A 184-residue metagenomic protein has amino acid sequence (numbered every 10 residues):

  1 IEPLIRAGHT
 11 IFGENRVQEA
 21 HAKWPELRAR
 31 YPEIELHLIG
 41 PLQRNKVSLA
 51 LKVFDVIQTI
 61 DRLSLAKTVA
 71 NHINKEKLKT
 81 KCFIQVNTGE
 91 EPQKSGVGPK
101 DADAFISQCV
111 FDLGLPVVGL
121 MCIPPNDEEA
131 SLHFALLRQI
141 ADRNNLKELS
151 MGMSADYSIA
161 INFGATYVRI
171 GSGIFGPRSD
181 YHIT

Functional and structural regions predicted by a protein language model:
I1-K147, M153-A155, I161-F163: Conserved alpha/beta-domain cores
W24-Y31, S158-T184: C-terminal helical cap(s) of enzyme catalytic domains, especially alpha/beta-barrels
